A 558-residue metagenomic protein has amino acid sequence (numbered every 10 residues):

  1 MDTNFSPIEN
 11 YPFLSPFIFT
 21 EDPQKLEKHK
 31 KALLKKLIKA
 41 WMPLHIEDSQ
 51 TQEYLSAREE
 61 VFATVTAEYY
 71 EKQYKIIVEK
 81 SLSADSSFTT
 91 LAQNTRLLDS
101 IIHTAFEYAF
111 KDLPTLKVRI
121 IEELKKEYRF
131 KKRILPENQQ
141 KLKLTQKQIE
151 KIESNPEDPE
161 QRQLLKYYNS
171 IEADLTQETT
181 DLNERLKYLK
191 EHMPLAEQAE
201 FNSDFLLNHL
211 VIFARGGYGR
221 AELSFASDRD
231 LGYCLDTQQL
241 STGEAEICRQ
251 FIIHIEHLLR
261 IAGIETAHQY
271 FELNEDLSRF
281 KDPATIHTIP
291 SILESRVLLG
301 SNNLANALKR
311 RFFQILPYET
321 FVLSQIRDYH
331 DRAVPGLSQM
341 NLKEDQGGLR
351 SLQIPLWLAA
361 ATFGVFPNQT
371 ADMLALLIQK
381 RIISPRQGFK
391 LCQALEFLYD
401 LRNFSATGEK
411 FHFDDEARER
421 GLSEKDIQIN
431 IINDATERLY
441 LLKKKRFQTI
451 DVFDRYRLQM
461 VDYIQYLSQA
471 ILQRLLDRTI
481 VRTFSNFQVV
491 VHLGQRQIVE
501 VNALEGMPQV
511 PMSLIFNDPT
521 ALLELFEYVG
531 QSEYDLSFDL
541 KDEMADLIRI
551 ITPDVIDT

Functional and structural regions predicted by a protein language model:
D2-S154, P159-T558: A nucleotide- and high-energy phosphate-metabolite-utilizing enzyme signature
